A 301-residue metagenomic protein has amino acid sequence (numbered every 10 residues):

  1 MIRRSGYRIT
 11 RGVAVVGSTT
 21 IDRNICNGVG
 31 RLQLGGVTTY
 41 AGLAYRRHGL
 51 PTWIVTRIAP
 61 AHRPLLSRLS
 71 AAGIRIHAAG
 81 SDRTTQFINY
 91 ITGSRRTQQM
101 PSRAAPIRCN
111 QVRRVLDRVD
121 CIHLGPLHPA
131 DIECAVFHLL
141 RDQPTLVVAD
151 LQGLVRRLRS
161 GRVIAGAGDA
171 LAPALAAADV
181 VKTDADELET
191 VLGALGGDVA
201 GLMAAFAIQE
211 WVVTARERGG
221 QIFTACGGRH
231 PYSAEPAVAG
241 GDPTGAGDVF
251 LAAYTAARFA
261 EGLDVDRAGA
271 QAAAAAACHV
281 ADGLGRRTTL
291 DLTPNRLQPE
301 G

Functional and structural regions predicted by a protein language model:
I2-T10, I164, G168, A172 (+1 more regions): Conserved phosphate-binding/catalytic region of the ribokinase-like
R3-G12, I21-L32, R47-P126, A130 (+2 more regions): Conserved N-terminal subdomain of the carbohydrate kinase-like
G17-T19, V249: Active-site metal-binding loops of divalent metal-dependent hydrolases
R31-L43: Short catalytic helix/loop segments, enriched in acidic residues and glycine and frequently bearing histidine
Y40-P51, A204: A short, N-terminal amphipathic alpha-helix
L43, F87-Y90, G220-F223: Short beta-strand scaffold segments in enzyme catalytic cores
Y45, D184, G247: Short, conserved phosphate/pyrophosphate- and ester-handling motifs at nucleotide-, phospho-/glycolipid
C121, G125-G201, R218-G219: Conserved beta-alpha-beta core of the PfkB/ribokinase-like small-molecule kinase fold
